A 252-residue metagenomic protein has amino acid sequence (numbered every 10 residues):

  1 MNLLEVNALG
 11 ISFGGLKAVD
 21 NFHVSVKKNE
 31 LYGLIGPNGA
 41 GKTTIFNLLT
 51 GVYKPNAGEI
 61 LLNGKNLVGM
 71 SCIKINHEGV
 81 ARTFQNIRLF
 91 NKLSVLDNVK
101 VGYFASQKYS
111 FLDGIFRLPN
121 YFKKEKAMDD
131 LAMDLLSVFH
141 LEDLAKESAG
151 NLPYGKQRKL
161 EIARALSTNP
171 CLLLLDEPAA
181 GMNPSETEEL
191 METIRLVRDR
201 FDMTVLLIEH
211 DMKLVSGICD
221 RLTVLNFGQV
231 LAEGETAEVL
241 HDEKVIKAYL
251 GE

Functional and structural regions predicted by a protein language model:
M1-E252: Glycine-rich phosphate-binding loops of nucleotide-dependent enzymes
